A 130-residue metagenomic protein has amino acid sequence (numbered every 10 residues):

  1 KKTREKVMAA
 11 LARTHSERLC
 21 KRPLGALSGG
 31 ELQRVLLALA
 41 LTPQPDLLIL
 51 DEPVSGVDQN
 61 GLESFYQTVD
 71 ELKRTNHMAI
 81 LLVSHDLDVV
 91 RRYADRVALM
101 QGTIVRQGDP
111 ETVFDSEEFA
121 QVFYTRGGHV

Functional and structural regions predicted by a protein language model:
K2-L19: Conserved ABC ATPase "signature" region
P23-L27: Conserved ABC ATPase signature
Q44: Conserved catalytic motifs of ABC-family nucleotide-binding domains
L48-D51: Catalytic Walker B motif of ABC-type/P-loop ATPase nucleotide-binding domains
S84-H85: H-loop/switch region of ABC-family ATPase nucleotide-binding domains
V90-R92: A short, surface-exposed alpha-helical micro-motif characterized by mixed small hydrophobic and charged/polar residues
T103-R126: Conserved beta-strand-loop-alpha-helix hinge in the C-terminal portion of ABC ATPase nucleotide-binding domains
